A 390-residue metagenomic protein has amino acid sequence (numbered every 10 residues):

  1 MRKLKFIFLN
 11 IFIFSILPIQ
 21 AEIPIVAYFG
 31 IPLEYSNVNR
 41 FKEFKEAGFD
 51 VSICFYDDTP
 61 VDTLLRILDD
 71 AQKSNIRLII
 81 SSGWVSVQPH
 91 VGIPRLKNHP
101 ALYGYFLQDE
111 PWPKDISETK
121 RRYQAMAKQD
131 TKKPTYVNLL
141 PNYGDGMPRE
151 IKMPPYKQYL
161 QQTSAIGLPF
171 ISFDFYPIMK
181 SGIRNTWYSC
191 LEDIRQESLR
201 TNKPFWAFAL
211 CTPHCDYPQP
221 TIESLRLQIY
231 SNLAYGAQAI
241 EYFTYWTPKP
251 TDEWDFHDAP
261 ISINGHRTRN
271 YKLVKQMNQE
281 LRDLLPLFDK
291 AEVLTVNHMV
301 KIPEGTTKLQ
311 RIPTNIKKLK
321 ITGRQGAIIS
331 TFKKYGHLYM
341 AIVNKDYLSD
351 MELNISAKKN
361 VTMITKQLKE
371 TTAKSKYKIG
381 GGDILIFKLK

Functional and structural regions predicted by a protein language model:
M1-K5: Positively charged n-region of N-terminal signal peptides that target proteins for export
I7-S15: Bacterial N-terminal signal peptides
Q20-A357, K369-K390: Glycan-processing catalytic domains of CAZymes
N360-Q367: Change to "...patches in solvent-exposed regions of secreted, membrane-anchored, or virion-exposed structural
